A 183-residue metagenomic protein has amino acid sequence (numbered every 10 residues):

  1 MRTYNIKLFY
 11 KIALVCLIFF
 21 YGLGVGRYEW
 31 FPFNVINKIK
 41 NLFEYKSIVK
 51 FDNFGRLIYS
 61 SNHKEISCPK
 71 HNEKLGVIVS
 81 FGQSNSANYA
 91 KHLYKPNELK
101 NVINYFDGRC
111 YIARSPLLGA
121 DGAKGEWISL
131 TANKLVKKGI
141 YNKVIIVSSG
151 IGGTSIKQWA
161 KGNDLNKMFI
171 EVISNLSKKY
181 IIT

Functional and structural regions predicted by a protein language model:
M1-W127, K138: N-terminal secretory targeting modules
Y111-I182: Conserved SGNH/GDSL esterase-like catalytic core that processes O-acyl groups on lipids and polysaccharides
